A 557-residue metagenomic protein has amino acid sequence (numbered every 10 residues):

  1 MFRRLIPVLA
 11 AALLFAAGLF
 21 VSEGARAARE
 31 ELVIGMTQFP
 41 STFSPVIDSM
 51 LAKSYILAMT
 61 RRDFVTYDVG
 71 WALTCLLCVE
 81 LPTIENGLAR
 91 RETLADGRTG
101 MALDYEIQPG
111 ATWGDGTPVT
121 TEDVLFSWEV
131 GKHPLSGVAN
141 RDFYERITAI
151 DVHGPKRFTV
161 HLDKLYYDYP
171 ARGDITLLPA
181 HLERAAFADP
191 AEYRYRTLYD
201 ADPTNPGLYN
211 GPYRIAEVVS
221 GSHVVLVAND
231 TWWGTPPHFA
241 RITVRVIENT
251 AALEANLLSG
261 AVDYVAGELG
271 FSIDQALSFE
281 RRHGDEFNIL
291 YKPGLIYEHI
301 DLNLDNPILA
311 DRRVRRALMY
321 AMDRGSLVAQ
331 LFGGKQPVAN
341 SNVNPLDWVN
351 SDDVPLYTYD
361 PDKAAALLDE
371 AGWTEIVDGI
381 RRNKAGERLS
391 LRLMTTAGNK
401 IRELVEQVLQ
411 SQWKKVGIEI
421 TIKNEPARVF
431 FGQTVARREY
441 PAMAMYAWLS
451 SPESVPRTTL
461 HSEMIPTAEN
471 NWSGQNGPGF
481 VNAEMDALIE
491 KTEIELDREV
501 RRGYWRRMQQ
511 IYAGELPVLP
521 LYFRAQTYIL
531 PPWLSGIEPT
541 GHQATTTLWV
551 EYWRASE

Functional and structural regions predicted by a protein language model:
A28-Q38, V79-E80, G100-E106, V124-S127 (+8 more regions): Short, well-ordered beta-strand elements
V33-M36, T120-S127, P155-H161, L165 (+8 more regions): Alpha-helical secondary-structure segments
G35-A95, E129, L208-N210: N-terminal lobe/hinge region of extracytoplasmic solute-binding protein
M36, V219-H223, A228-D230, Y297-E298 (+4 more regions): Detector for C-terminal structural segments
T66-A72, T176-P237, R241, A251 (+3 more regions): Gly/Pro-rich hinge or "lid" segments in bacterial periplasmic/extracellular proteins
L81-G137, T159, L253-N256, I308-A310: Aromatic- and charge-enriched surface segment that lines or borders ligand/interaction sites
G131, A149-D151, A216-V227, T243-N306 (+6 more regions): Extracellular/periplasmic solute-recognition and catalytic clefts
R141-E192: Surface-exposed binding/hinge segments that line and control ligand-binding clefts or catalytic entry sites
